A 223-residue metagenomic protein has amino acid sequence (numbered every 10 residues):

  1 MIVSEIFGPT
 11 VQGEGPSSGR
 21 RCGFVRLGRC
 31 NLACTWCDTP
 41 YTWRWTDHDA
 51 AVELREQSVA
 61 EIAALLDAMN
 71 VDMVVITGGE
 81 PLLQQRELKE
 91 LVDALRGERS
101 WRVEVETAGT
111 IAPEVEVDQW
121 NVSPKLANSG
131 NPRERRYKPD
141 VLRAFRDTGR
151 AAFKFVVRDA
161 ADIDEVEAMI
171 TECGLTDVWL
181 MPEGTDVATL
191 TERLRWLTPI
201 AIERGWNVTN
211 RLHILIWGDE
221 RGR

Functional and structural regions predicted by a protein language model:
M1-L54, I214, D219-R223: N-terminal [4Fe-4S]-dependent radical SAM core
I2-F7, V11-E14, T39, W43 (+8 more regions): Residue-level signal for well-ordered alpha-helical segments
S4, S17-S18, S58, S100 (+2 more regions): Generic serine detector
I6, L27, G79, A108 (+1 more regions): Fold-independent oxyanion-binding glycine-rich loops and adjacent beta-strand/coil segments at enzyme active sites
V11-S18, A50, I62-A64, M69 (+4 more regions): Short, flexible coil/linker segments at or flanking structured domains
C22, W36-Q119: Conserved Radical SAM active-site core
F24, V75, A152-K154: Short aromatic/hydrophobic contact patches that present stacked aromatics for nucleic-acid/ligand binding
L83-R223: Conserved AdoMet/S-adenosylmethionine-binding subsite of the radical SAM
